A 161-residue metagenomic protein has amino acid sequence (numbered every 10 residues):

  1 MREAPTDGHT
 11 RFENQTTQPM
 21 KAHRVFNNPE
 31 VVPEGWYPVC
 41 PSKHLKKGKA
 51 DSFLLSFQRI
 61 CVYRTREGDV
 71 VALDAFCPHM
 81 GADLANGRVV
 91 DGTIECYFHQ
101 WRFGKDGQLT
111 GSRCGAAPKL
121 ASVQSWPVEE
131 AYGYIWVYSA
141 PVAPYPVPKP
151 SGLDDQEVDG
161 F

Functional and structural regions predicted by a protein language model:
M1-V70, G104-F161: Rieske [2Fe-2S] iron-sulfur-binding subdomain
Y63-R64, A85-R88: Short histidine-centered beta-strand/loop micro-motifs that create catalytic or ligand/metal-coordination sites
A75, A82-N86: Conserved HGGG/HGGXW glycine-rich cap/lid loop of the alpha/beta-hydrolase fold
C77, C96: Short cysteine-rich clusters marking metal-coordination/redox-active sites
H79-A82, W101: Short Cys/His-rich local motifs and their 1-3 flanking residues in nucleic-acid-associated proteins and small
G87-T93, D106-G111: Short cysteine/histidine-rich zinc-coordinating motifs and their immediately flanking basic loops
Y97-F98, A116: Short secondary-structure transition/capping segments
